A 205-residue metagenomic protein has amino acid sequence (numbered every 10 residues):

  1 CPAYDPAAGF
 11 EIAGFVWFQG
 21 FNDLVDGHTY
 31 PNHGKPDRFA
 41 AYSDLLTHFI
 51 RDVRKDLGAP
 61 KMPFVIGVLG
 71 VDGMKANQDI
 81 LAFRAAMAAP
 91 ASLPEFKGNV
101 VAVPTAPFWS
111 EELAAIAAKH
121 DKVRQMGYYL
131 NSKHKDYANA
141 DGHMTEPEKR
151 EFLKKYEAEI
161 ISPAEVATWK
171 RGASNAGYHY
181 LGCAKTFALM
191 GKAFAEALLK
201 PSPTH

Functional and structural regions predicted by a protein language model:
C1-H205: Cell-envelope and extracellular/periplasmic
